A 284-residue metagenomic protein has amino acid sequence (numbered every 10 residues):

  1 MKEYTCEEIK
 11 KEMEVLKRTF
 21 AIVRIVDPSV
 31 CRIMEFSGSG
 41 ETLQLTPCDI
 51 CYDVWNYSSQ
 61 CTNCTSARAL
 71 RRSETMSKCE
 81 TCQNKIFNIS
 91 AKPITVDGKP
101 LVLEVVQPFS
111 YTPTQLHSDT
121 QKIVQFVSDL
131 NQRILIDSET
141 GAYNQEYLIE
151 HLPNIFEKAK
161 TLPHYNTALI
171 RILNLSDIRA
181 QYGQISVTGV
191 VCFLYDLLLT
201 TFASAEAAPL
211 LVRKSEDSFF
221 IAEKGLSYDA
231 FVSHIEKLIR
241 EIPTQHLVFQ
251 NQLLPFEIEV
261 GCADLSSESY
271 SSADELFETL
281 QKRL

Functional and structural regions predicted by a protein language model:
M1-S39: Sensory modules in modular signal-transduction proteins
G40-V54, S59: PAS and related sensory helical modules
V54-T81: Terminal output helix/cap of sensory domains in signal transduction proteins
K85-K92: A short beta-strand signature within small-molecule sensing/ligand-binding domains used in signal transduction
T95-S138, Y143-F156, A207-P209: Signal-transducing coiled-coil linker helices
Q121, K224, Y228-P243, Q250-E259 (+1 more regions): Catalytic-core segments of nucleotide cyclases and related cyclic-nucleotide turnover enzymes
G141-F156, K160-N166, L173-T200, V212-E216 (+2 more regions): Conserved long alpha-helical elements within nucleotide-processing catalytic cores of c-di-GMP signaling and class III
A208-K214, L254: A short pre-motif secondary-structure segment
